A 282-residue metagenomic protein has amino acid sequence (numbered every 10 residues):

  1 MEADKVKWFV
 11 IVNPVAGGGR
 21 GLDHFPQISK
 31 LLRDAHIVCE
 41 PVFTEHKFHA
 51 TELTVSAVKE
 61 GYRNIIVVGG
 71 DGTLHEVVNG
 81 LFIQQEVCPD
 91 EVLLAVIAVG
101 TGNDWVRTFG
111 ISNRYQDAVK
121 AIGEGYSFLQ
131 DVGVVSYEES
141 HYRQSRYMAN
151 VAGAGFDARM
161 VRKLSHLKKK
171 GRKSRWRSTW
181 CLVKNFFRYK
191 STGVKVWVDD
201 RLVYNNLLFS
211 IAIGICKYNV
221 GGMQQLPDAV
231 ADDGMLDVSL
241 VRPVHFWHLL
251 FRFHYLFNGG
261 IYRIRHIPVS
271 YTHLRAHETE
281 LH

Functional and structural regions predicted by a protein language model:
M1-V68, N79, Q116: ATP/NTP phosphate-donor binding region
N13, D71, M160, I211 (+1 more regions): A residue-level signal for conserved active-site and pocket-lining positions in enzyme catalytic cores
L22-H24, V78-L81, R107-F109, Q224-Q225: Short amphipathic alpha-helical segments
V68-G70, V99: Glycine-rich beta-strand-to-loop/alpha-helix junction loops that act as flexible
H75: Active-site-proximal cofactor/substrate-binding loop regions of enzyme domains
F82-S210: Catalytic core of DAGKc-family lipid kinases
G193, V198-L202, L207-Y271: Internal anion-binding site segments
T272-L281: Conserved small/polar residues in nucleotide/adenosyl-binding loops
